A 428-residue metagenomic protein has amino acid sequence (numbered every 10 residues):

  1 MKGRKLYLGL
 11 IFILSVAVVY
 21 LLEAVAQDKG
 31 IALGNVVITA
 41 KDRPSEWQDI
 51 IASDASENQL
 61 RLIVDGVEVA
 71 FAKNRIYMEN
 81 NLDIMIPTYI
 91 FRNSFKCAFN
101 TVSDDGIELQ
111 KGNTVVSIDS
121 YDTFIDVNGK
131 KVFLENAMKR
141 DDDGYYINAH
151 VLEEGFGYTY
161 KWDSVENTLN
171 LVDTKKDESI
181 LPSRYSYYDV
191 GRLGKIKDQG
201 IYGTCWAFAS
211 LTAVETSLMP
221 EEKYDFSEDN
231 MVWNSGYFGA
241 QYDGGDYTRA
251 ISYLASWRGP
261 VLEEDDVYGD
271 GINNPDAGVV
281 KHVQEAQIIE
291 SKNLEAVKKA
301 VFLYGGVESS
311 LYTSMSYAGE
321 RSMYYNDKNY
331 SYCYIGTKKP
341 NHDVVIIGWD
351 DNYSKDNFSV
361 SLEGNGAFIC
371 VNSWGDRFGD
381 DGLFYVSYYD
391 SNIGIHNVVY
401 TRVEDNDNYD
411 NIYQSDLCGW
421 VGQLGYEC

Functional and structural regions predicted by a protein language model:
M1-K2: N-terminal secretory signal peptides that target proteins for export/translocation
K5-A26: Sec-dependent N-terminal signal peptides of Gram-positive bacterial secreted proteins and lipoproteins
Y7, N58, D105, Y121 (+4 more regions): A residue-level detector for conformationally permissive "hinge/kink" positions
I11, N81, T88, S94-K96 (+19 more regions): Generic marker of "main functional regions" within proteins
A24-L181: Primary recognition of N-terminal secretory signal peptides and signal-anchoring hydrophobic helices
K175-C428: Catalytic-core signature of thiol
